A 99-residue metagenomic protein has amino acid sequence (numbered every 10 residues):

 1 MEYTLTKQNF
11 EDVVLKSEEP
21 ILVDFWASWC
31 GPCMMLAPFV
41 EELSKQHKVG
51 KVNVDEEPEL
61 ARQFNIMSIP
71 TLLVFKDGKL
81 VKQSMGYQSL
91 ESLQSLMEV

Functional and structural regions predicted by a protein language model:
Y3-P20, P58: A short beta-strand-turn-helix
L5, F25, A37-E59, I66: Thiol-based oxidoreductase modules, predominantly thioredoxin-like and allied folds used for disulfide exchange
V13, L60-F64, L96: CheY-like receiver
E18-E19, S44-K48, E98-V99: Short glycine/proline-enriched coil/turn segments at helix->beta-strand junctions
E18-I21, F25-W29, S68: Short pre-active-site segment immediately N-terminal to redox-active cysteine/selenocysteine motifs in thiol-based
C30-C33, L72: The canonical Cys-X-X-Cys-His
F64-L73: Structural micro-motif
K76-V99: Non-catalytic, surface beta->alpha helical segment in thiol-disulfide oxidoreductase systems
